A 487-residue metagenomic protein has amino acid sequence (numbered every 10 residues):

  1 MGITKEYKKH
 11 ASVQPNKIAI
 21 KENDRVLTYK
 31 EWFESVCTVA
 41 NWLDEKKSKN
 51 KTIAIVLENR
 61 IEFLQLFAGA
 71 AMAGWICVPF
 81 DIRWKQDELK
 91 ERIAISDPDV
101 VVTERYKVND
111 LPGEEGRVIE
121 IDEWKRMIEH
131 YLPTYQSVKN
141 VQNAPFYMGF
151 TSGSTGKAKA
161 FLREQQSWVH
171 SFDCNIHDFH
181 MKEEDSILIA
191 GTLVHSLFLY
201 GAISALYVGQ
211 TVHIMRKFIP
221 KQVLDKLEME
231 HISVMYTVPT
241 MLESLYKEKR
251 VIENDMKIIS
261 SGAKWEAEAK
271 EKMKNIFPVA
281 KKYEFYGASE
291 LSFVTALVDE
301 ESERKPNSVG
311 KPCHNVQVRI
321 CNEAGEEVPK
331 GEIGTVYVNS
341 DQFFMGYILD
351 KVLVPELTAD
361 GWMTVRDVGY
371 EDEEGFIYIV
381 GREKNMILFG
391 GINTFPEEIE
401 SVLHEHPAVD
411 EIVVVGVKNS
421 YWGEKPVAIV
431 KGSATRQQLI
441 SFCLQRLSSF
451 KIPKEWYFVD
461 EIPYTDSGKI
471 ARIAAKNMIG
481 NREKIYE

Functional and structural regions predicted by a protein language model:
R25, N41-R83: Conserved AMP-binding/adenylate-forming
T28-K30, F146-H170: Conserved AMP-binding A3 loop
W84, S340, M345-G346, R366-K451 (+3 more regions): AMP-binding/adenylate-forming catalytic core of the ANL superfamily
L132-F150, K157, H180-S186: Conserved pre-ATP/AMP-binding loop-to-beta segment of ANL
V169-S186, V194-V234: Conserved AMP-binding/adenylation subdomain of ANL enzymes
V234-Y236, Y246-R304: Gly/Ser/Thr-rich phosphate-binding loop
K311-N315, E326-E356, I392-T394: Conserved ATP/PPi-binding loop(s) of AMP-dependent carboxylate-activating enzymes
R319-Y337, E373-E374, S433-R436, I470-A471: Conserved beta-loop-beta connector loops within the AMP-binding
